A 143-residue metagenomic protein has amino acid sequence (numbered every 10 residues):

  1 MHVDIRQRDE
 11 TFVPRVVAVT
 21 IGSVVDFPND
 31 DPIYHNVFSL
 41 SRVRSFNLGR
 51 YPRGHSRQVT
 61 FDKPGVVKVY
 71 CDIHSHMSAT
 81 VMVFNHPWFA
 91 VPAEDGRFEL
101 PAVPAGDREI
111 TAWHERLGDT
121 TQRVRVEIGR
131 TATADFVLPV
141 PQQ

Functional and structural regions predicted by a protein language model:
M1-Q143: Extracytoplasmic copper-binding redox domains, predominantly the cupredoxin/blue-copper superfamily
